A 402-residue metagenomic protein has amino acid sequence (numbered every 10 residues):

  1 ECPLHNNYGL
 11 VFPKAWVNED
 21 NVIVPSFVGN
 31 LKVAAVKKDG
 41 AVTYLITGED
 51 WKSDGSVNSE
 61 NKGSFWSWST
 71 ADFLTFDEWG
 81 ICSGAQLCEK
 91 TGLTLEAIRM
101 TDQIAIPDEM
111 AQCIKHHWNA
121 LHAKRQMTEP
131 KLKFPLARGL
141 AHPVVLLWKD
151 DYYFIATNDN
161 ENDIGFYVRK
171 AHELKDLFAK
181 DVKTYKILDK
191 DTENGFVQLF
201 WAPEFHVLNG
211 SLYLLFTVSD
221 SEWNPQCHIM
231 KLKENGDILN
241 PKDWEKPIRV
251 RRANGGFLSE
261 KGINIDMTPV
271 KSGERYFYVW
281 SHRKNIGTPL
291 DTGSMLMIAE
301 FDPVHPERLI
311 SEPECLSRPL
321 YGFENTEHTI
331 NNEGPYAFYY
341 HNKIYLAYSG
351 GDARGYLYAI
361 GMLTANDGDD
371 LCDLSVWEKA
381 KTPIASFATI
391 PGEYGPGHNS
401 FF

Functional and structural regions predicted by a protein language model:
E1-F402: Carbohydrate-active catalytic/glycan-binding domains of CAZyme proteins, especially the secreted or lumenal ectodomains
